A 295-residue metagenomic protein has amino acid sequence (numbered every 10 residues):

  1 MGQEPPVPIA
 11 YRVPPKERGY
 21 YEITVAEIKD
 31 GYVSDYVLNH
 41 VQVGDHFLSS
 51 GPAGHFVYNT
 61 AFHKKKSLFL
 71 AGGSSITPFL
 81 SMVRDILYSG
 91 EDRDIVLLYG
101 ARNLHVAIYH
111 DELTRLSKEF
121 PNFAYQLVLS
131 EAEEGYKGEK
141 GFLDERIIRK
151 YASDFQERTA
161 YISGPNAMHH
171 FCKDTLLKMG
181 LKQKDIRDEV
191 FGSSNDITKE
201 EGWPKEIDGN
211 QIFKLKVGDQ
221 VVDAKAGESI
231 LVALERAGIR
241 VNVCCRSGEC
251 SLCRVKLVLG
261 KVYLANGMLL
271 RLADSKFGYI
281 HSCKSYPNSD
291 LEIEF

Functional and structural regions predicted by a protein language model:
M1-H46, S50, K64-K66, A101-N103 (+2 more regions): Ferredoxin-reductase
E22, L48, L68, D94-L98 (+3 more regions): A structural signal for isolated positions on well-ordered beta-strands in alpha/beta enzyme cores
G51-H63: A short, basic/flexible loop-to-alpha-helix module at the beginning of a structural domain
T60-K66, F155-Q156: Short helix-loop-beta connector
F62-K64, I86-I95: Conserved S-adenosyl-L-methionine
S67-T77: Short, glycine-rich nucleotide/cofactor-binding loops
P78-Y88: Histidine-anchored nucleotide/phosphate-binding helix
N103-F295: Reductase modules of NAD(P)H-dependent flavoproteins
